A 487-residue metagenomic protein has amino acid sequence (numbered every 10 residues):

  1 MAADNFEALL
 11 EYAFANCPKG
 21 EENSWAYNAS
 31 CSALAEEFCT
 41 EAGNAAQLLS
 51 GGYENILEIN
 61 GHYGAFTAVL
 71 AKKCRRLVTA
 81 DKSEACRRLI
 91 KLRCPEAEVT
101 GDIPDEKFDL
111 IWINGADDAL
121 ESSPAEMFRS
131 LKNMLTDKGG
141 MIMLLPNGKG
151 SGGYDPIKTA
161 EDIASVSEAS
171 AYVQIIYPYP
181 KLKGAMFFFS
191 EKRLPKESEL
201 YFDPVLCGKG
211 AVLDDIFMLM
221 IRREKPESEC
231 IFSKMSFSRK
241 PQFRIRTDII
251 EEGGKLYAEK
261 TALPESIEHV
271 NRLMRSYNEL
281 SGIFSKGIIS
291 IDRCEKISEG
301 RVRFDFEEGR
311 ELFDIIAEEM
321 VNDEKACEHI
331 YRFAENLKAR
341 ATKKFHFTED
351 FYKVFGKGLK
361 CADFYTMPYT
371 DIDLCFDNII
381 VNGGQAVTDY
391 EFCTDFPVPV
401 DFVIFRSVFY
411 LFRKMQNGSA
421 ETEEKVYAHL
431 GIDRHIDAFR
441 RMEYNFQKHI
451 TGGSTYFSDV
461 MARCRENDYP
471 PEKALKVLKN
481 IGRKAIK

Functional and structural regions predicted by a protein language model:
M1-K19: N-terminal auxiliary segments of SAM/dcSAM-dependent transferases
Y63-C74: Conserved SAM-binding loop of SAM-dependent methyltransferases across substrates and taxa, primarily the Class I
K138-P146: Conserved beta-strand signature within the Rossmann-like core of class I S-adenosyl-L-methionine
D155-I175: Short alpha-helix
P178-F237: A C-terminal cap/extension of S-adenosyl-L-methionine-dependent methyltransferases that defines the acceptor-substrate
Q242-E279: ATP-binding glycine-rich loop module of kinase domains
I291-F355: Conserved structural core of kinase catalytic domains
K357-G418: Catalytic activation segment of kinase domains across protein kinase-like and atypical kinase folds
